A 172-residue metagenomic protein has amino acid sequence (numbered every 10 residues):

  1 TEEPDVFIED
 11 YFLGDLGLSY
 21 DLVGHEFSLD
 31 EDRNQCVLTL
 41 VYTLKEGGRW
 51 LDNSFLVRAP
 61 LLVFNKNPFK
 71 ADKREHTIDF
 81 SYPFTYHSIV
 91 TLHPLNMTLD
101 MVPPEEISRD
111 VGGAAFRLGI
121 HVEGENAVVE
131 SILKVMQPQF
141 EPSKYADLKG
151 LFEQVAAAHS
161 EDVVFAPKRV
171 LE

Functional and structural regions predicted by a protein language model:
T1-E172: A sensor for short, sequence-defined functional sites
